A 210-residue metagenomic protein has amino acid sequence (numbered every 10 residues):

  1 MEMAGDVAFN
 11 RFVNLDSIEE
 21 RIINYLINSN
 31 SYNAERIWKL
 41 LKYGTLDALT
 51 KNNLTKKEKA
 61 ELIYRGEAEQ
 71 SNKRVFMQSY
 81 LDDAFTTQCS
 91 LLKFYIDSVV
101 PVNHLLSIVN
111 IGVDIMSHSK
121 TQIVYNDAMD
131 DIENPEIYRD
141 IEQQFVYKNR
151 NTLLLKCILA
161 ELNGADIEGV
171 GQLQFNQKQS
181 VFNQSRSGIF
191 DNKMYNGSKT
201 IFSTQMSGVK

Functional and structural regions predicted by a protein language model:
M1-N103: Small/polar-rich, solvent-exposed N-terminal microdomains that initiate assembly or binding
D6, T45, E67, V113 (+4 more regions): Intrinsically disordered, low-complexity regions
E19, S29-N30, K93, S117 (+3 more regions): Functionally constrained cores in energy, signaling, and assembly domains
L62, V75, G164, M206-V209: Hydrophobic transmembrane signal anchors and adjacent membrane-proximal interface regions, especially in viral
Y80, F85-I111, M116, L159-N183: Extended amphipathic secondary-structure runs
F85, Y147-S207: Acidic-leaning, charged glycine-interspersed low-complexity segments
L105-Q122, D127-D140, I158, K193-G208: Oligomerization/assembly interface segments of phage tail-like spikes and tubes
